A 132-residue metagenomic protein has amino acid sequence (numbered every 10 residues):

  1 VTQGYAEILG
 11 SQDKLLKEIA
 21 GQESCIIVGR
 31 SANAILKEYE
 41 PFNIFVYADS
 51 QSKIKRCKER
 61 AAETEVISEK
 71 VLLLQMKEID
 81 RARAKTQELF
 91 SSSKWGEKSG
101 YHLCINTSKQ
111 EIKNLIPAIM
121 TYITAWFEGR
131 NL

Functional and structural regions predicted by a protein language model:
V1-S24: ATP-dependent small-molecule kinase phosphotransfer cores that center on conserved nucleotide phosphate-binding segments
D13, I112-M120: Short, amphipathic alpha-helical "lid/cap" segments that border enzyme active or binding sites
G29-N33: Short, polar loop motifs at secondary-structure junctions
A34-Y39, G96-K98: Short loop/helix-cap segments at secondary-structure boundaries that form the rim of catalytic
E38-K58, I67-I79: Conserved phosphate-donor/acceptor-positioning beta-strand/loop module used by diverse small-molecule
V66-K113: Small-molecule kinase domains that catalyze NTP-dependent phosphoryl transfer to phosphate-bearing small molecules
F127-L132: C-terminal helical "lid" subdomain and adjoining coupling/linker elements of P-loop NTPases
